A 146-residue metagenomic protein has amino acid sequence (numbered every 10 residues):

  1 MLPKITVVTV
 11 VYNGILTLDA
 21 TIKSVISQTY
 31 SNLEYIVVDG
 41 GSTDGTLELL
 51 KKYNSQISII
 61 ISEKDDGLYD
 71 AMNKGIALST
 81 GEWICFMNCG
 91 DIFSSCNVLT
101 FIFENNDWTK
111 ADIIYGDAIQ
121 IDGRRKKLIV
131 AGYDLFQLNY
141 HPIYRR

Functional and structural regions predicted by a protein language model:
M1-R146: Nucleotide-sugar donor-binding/catalytic module of glycosyltransferases that assemble extracellular/cell-envelope
